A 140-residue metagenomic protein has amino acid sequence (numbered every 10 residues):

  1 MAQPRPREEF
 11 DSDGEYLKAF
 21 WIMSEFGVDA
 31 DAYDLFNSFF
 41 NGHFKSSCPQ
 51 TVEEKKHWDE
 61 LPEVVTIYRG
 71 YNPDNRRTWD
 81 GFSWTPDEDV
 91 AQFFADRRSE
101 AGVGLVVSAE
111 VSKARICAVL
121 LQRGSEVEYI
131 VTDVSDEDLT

Functional and structural regions predicted by a protein language model:
M1-I67, N72-F82, P86-T140: Conserved NAD+-utilizing ADP-ribose enzyme module
